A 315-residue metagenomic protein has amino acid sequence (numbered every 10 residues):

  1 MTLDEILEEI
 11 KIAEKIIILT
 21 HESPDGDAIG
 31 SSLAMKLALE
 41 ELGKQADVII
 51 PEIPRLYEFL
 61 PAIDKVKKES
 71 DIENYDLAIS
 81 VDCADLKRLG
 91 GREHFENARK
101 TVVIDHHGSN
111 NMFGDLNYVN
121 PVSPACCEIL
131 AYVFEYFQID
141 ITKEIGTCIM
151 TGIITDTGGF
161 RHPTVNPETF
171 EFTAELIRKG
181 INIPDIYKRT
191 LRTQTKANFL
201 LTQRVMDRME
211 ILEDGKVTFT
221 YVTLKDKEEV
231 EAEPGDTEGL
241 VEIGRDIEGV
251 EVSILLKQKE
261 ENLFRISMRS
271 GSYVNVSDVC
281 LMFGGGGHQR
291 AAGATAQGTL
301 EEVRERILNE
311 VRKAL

Functional and structural regions predicted by a protein language model:
M1-E5, D82-A84, F134-Y136: Short, motif-level signal for alpha-helix interfacial/capping segments enriched in acidic residues and aromatics/proline
T2-E22, A28-E58, I72-Y75, T155-L315: Hydrophobic helix-and-loop "lid/oligomerization" segment in the mid-to-C-terminal part of catalytic domains
L7, K68-E69, G90-E93, N117-N120 (+3 more regions): A generic local secondary-structure boundary/capping motif
I10, S70-I72, E93-E96, N110-N111 (+4 more regions): Solvent-exposed alpha-helices and their adjacent loops that cap or buttress functional pockets in soluble metabolic
L19, S23, S80, V103-I104 (+1 more regions): Generic enzyme active-site microenvironment
F59-K65, F134: Structural recognition of alpha->loop->beta junctions
I63-L116: Active-site cofactor/cluster-binding pocket
H107-F172: Short alpha-helices
